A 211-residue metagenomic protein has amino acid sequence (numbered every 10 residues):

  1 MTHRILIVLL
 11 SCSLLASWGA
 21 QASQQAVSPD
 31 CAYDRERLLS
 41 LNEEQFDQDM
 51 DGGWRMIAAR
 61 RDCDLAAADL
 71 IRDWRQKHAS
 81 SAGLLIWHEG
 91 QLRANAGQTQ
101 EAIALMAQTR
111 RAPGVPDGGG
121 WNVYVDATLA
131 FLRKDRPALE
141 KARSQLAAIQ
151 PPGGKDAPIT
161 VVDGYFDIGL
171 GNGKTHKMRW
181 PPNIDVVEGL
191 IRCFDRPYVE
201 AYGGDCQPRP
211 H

Functional and structural regions predicted by a protein language model:
I7-S17: Bacterial N-terminal signal peptides
S23-L84, L146-H211: N-terminal alpha-helical interaction modules that lie
A107-R110, R136, E140-G154: TPR/TPR-like (Sel1-like) alpha-helical repeat modules
